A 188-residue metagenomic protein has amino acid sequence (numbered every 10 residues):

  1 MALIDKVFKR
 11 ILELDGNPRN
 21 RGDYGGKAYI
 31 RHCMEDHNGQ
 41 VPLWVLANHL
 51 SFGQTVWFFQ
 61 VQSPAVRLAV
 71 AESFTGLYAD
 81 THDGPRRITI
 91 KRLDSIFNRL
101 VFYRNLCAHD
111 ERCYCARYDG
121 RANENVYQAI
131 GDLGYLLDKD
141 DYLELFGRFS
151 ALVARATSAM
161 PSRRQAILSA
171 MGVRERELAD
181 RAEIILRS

Functional and structural regions predicted by a protein language model:
M1-S188: Amphipathic alpha-helical interface elements
